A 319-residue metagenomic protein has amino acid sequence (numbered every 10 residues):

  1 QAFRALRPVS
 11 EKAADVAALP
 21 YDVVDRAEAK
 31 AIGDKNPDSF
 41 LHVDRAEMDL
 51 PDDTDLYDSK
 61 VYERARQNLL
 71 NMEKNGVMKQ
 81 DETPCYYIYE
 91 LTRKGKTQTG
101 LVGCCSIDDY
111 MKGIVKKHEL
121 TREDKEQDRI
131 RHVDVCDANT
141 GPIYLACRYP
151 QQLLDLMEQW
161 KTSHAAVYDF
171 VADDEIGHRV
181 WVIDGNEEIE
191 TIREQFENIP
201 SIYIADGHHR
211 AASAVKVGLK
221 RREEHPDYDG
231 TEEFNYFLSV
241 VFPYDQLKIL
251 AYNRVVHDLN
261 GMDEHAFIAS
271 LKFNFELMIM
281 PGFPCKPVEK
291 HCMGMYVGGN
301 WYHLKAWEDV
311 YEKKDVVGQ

Functional and structural regions predicted by a protein language model:
Q1-Q319: Surface-exposed, charge/polar-rich loops and edge strands
